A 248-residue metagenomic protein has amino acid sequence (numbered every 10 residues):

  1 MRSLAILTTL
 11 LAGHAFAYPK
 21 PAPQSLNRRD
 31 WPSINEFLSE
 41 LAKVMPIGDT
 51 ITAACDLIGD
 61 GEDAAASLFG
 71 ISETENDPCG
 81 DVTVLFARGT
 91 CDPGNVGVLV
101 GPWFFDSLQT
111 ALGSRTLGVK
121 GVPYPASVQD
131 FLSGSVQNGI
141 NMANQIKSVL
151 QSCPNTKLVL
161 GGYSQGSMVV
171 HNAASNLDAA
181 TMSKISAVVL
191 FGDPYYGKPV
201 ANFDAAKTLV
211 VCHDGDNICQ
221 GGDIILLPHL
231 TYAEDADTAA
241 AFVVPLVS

Functional and structural regions predicted by a protein language model:
M1-D30, S248: Fungal secretory targeting signals
L26-N155, H213-A236, F242-L246: Active-site catalytic motif of lipid deacylating hydrolases and related acyltransferases
L160-G166, V170: Gly/Ala-rich beta-loop-alpha elbow adjacent to hydrolase catalytic centers
S175-I185: Conserved hydrolase catalytic core segment
A187-G197, H213-N217: Active-site nucleophile loop of the alpha/beta-hydrolase fold
K198-A205: Short loop/helix-cap segments at secondary-structure boundaries that form the rim of catalytic
K207-C212: Catalytic His-Asp charge-relay segment
